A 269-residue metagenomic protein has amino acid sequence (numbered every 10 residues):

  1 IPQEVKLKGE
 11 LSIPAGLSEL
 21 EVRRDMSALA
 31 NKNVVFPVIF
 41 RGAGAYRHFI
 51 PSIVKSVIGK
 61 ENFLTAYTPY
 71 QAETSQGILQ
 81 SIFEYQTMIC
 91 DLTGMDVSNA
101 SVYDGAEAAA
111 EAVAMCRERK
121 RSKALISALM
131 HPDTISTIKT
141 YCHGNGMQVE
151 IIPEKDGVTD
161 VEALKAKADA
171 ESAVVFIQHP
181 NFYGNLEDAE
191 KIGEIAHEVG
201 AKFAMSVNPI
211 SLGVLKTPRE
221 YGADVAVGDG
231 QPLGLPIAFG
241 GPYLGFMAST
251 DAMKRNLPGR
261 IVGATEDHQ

Functional and structural regions predicted by a protein language model:
Q3-E84, C90: N-terminal entrance/gating region of PLP-dependent enzymes' catalytic architecture
F36-P37, N99-A100, V149-I152: Flexible, glycine/charged-enriched surface loops at secondary-structure junctions
Q71-T74, D91-A110: Short loop-beta-helix segment that forms the pyridoxal 5′-phosphate
Q76-Q80, Y103, P236, G240: Short, conserved micro-motifs enriched in small and acidic residues
G77-C90, K216-A223, Q269: Acidic-glycine-rich active-site phosphate/pyrophosphate-binding loop
E107-H268: Conserved PLP-enzyme active-site core in the AAT-like
